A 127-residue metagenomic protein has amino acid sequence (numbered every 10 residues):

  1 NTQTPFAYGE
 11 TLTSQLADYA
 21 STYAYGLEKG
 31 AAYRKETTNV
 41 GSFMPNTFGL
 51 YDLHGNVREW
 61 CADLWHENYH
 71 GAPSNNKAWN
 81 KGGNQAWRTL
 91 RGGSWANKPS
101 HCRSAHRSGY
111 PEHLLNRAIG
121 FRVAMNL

Functional and structural regions predicted by a protein language model:
N1-S108, L115: Functional-site microenvironments in short loops/helix caps that host divalent-cation chemistry
N116-L127: Short, structured beta-strand segments at or near domain termini in extracellular proteins/domains
